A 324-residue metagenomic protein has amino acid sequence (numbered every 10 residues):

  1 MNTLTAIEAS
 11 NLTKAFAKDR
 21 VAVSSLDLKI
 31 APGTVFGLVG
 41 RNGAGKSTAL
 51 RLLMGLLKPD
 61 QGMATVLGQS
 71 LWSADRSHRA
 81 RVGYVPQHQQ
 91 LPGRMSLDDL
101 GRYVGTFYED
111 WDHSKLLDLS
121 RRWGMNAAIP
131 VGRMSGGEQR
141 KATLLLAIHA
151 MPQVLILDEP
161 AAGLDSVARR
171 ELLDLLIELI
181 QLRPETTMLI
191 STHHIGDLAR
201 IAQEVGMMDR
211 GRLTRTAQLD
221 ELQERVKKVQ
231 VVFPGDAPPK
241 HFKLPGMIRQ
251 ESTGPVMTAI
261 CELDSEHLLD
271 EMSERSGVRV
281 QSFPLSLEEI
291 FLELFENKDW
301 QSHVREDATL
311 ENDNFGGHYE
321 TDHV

Functional and structural regions predicted by a protein language model:
L4-A9, K14-D209, T214-R215: ABC transporter nucleotide-binding domains
S10, A31, V232-P234, E262 (+1 more regions): A structural detector for beta-sheet-dominated domains
R20, K29, T34-F36, G235-A237 (+3 more regions): Residues that cap or initiate secondary-structure elements
S25, V226, M247-I248, G277-R279: A broad structural signal for short, well-ordered beta-strand segments within beta-sheet-rich domains
S96, Q218, F283-S286: Short loop/turn segments at beta->alpha junctions
G105, S120, P239-L244, L269-S276: Alpha-helix C-terminal capping segments
L173-L263, H267: ABC transporter nucleotide-binding domain
I260-V324: C-terminal coupling/interaction segments
